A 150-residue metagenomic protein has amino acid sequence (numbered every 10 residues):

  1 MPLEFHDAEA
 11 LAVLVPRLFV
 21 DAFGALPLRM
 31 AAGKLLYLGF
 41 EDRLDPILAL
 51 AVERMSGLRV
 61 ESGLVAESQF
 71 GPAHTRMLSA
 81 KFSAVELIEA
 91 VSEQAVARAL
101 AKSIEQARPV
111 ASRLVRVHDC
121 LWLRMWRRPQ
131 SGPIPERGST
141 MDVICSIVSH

Functional and structural regions predicted by a protein language model:
M1-R54, I88-W122, R128-Q130: Polyanionic, low-complexity intrinsically disordered segments
E53-G57, S139-T140: Short, solvent-exposed amphipathic alpha-helical segments in soluble enzyme and RNA/protein-processing domains
R59-V96: Long, charge-dense
R127-H150: Extended, charged low-complexity segments that frequently continue into or abut oligomerization scaffolds
